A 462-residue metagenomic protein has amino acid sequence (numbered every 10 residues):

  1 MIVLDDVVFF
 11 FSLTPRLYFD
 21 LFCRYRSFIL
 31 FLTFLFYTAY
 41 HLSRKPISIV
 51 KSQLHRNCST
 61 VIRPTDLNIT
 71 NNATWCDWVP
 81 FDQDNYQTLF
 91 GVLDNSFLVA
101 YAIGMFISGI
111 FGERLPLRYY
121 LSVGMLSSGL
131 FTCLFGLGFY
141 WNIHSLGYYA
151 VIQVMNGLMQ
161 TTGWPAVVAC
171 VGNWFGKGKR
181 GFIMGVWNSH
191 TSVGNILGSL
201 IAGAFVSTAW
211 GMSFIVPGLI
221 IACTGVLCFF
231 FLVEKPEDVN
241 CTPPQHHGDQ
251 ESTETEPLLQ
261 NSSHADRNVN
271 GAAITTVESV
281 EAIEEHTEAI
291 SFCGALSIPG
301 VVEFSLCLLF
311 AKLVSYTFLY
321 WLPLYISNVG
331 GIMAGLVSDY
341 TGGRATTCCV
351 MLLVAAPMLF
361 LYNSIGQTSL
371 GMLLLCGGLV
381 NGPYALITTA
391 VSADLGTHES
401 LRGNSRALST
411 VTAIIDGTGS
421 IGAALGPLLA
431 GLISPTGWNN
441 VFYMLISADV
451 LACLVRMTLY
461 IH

Functional and structural regions predicted by a protein language model:
I47-I49, I298-I332, Y384-T388, L425-G426: Extracytoplasmic gate region of multi-pass secondary transporters
K51-A102: Extracellular/periplasmic helix-loop-helix junction of adjacent transmembrane segments in MFS-like secondary
E113-M125, D339-L353: Cytoplasmic membrane-interface "Motif A"-like loop-to-helix N-cap segments of 12-TM Major Facilitator Superfamily
L126-I143, L353-G366: C-terminal ends and interior cores of transmembrane alpha-helices in multi-pass membrane transporters/permeases
F131, S145-T162, T368-G396: Hydrophobic core of transmembrane alpha-helices in multi-pass small-molecule transporters, especially MFS/SLC-type
A150-V193: Cytoplasmic helix-loop-helix junction between adjacent transmembrane helices in 12-TM secondary transporters
G181-S207, I221, T412-G426: Glycine-rich segments within core transmembrane alpha-helices of 12-TM secondary carriers
T191-T242: Helix-loop-helix hairpin linking two adjacent transmembrane segments in secondary transporters
